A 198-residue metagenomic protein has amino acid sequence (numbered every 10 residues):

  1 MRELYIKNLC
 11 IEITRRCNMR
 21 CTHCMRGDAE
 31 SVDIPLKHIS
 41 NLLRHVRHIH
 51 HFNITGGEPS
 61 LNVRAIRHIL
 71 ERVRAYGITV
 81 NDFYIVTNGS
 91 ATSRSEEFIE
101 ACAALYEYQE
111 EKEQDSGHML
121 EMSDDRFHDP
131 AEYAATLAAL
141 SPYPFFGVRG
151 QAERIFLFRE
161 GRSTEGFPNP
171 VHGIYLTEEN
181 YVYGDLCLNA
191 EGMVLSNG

Functional and structural regions predicted by a protein language model:
M1-T87, T92-E97: Conserved alpha-helical substructure of the radical SAM core
H23, A138-P144: Hydrophobic transmembrane helix bundles of membrane-integrated enzymes that assemble and modify cell-envelope
L42-R47, R72-G77, E100-D115, L137-L140: Acidic (Asp/Glu)-rich catalytic clusters
G57-P59, N88-S90, D125-F127, Q151-G161: Active-site beta-loop-alpha junctions enriched in small/polar residues
D82-I85, G117-L120, P144-P170: A generic structural motif
E111-H128, R149: Non-cysteine beta-strand/loop elements that form the S-adenosyl-L-methionine
S163-G198: Accessory C-terminal segments flanking Radical SAM cores
